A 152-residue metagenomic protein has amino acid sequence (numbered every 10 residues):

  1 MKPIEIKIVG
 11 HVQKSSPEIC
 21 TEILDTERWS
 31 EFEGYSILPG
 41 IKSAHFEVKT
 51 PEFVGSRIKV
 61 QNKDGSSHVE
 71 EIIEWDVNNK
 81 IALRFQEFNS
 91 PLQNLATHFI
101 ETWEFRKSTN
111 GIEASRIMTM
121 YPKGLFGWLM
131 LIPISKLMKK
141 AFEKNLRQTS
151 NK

Functional and structural regions predicted by a protein language model:
M1-T50: Hydrophobic ligand-binding cavity/cleft-lining segments
I8-G10, H68-E74, I100-K107, M118: Hydrophobic/aromatic beta-strand elements that line small-molecule binding cavities or substrate pockets in beta-rich
L24, K139-N151: Short amphipathic alpha-helical signal-transduction/dimerization elements
K42-N94, E113, M120, Q148-K152: Glycine-rich portal/gate segments that line the openings of hydrophobic small-molecule binding cavities
F88-K140: Beta-strand/loop substructures that line and gate deep hydrophobic ligand-binding cavities in soluble
